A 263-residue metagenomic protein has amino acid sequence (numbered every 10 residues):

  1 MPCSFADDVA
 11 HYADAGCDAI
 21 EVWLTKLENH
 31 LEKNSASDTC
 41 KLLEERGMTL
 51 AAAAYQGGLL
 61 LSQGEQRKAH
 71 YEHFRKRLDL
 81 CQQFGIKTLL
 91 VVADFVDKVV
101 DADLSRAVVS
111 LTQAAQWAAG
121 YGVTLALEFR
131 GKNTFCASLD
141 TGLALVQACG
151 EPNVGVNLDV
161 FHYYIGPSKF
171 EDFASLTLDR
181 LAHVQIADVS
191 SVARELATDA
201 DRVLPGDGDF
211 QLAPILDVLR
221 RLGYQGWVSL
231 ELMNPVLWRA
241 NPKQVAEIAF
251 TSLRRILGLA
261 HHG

Functional and structural regions predicted by a protein language model:
P2-D7, A13, L42-R46, L60-G155 (+2 more regions): Active-site acidic/histidine proton-transfer and metal-coordination neighborhood in alpha/beta enzyme cores
P2-G16, G85, T112, S138-L158 (+1 more regions): Histidine-acidic metal/acid-base catalytic patches
I20-V22, L50-Y55, L89-V91, L125-L127 (+3 more regions): Hydrophobic faces of well-ordered beta-strands that scaffold small-molecule active sites in alpha/beta enzyme cores
E21-E44, D94-V99: Glycine-rich, proline-tolerant flexible connector loops at the mouths of alpha/beta enzymes
L24-K26, Q56-L59, A93-D97, F129-N133 (+3 more regions): Active-site-proximal loop/turn and secondary-structure-junction residues that shape catalytic pockets, frequently
E28-L31, L59-Q63: Short active-site-adjacent helix-start/loop capping segments
A51-L61, T198: N-terminal small/glycine-rich loop or linker at the start of catalytic domains across soluble metabolic enzymes
